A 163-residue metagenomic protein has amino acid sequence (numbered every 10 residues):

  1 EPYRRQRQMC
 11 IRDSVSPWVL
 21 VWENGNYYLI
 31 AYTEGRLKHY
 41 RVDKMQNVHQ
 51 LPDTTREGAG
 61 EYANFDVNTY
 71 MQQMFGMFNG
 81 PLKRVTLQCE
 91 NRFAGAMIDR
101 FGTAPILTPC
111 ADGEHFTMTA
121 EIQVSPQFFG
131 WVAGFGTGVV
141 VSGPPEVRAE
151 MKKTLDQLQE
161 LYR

Functional and structural regions predicted by a protein language model:
E1-I11: Single conserved hydrophobic/aromatic residue that forms the stacking wall/gate of nucleotide- or nucleobase-binding
Q8, Y32-R36: Short aromatic-glycine motifs in intrinsically disordered, low-complexity regions
D13-S14, K38-R41, V85, F116: Short beta-strand segments
V15-S16, N24, L82, H115: Short beta-strand-initiation
N26-I30: Short aromatic-glycine-enriched beta-strand elements
G35-N68: Flexible linker/loop signature enriched in Pro/Ser/Thr and Pro/Gly
V67-R163: Polybasic (Lys/Arg-rich)
